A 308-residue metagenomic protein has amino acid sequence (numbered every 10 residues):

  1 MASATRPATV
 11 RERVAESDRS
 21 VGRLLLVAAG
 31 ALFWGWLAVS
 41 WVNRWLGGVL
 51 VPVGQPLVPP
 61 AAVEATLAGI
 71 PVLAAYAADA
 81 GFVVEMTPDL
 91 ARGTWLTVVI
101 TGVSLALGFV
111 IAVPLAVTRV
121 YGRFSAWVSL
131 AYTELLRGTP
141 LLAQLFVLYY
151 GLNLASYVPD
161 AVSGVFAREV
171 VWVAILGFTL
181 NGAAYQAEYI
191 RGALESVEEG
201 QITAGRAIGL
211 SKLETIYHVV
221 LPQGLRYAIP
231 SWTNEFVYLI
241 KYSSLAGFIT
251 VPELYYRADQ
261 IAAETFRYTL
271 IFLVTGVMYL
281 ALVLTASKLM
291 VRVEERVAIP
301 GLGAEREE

Functional and structural regions predicted by a protein language model:
A2-E308: Transmembrane alpha-helices and adjacent helix-loop boundaries
